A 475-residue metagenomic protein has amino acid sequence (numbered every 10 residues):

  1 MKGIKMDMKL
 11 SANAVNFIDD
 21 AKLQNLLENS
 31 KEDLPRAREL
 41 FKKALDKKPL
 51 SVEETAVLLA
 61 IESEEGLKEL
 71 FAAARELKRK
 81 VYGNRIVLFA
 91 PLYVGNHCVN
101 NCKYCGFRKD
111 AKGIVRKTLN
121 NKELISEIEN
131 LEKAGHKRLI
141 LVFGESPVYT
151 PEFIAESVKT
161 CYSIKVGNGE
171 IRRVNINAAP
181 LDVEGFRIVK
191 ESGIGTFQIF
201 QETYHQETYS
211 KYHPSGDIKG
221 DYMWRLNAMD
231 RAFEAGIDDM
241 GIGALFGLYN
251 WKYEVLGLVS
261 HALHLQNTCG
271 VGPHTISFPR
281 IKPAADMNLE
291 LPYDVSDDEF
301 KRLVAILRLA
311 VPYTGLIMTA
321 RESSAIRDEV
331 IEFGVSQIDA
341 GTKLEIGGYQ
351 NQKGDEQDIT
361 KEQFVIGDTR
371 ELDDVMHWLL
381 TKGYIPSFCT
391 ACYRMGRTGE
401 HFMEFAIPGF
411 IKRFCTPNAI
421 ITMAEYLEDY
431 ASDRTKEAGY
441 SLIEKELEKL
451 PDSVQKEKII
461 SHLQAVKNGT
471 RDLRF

Functional and structural regions predicted by a protein language model:
M1-E39, I331-F333, T342-F475: Radical SAM enzyme core and accessory elements
E32, L119, Y149, F153 (+4 more regions): Alpha-helix N-cap and loop-to-helix initiation/capping positions
E39-K42, D46-I86: An N-cap/entry alpha-helix motif that binds or orients negatively charged groups
Y82-G83, V87-E123: Canonical Radical SAM [4Fe-4S] cluster-binding loop centered on the CxxxCxxC motif and its immediate flanking residues
L88-N96, V142, V174-V183, M395-T398: Short, glycine/charge-rich beta-strand/loop segments that flank catalytic centers and engage negatively charged groups
A90, I128, A155-Y162, F186 (+5 more regions): Generic structural signal for well-ordered alpha-helices, preferentially at hydrophobic/aromatic core positions
K109-I125, N130-E234, D238-L248, G270-S277 (+1 more regions): Core AdoMet radical
T196, Q201, M223-M287, S296-A325 (+4 more regions): Conserved C-terminal portion of the radical SAM core fold that forms the substrate/S-adenosylmethionine-binding
